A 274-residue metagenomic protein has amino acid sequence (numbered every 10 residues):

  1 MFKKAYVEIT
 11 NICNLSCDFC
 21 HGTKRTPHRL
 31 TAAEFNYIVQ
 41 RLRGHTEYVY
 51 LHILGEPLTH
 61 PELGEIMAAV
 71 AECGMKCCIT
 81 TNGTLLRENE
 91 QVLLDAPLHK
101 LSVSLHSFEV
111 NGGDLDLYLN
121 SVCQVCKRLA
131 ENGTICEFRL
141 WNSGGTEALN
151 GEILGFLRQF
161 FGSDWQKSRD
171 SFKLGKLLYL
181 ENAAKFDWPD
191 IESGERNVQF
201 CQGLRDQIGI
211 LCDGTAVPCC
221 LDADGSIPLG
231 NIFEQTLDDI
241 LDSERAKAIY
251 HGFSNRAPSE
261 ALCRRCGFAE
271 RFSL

Functional and structural regions predicted by a protein language model:
M1-L101, N111-D116, N120: Conserved alpha-helical substructure of the radical SAM core
C13, C17-C20, C201, C219-C220 (+1 more regions): Short cysteine clusters
R43-G44, E90-V110, E152-K176: Structural recognition of alpha->loop->beta junctions
F108, V125-F156: Conserved strand-turn element in the central/C-terminal portion of the radical SAM core barrel that lines
R128-C136, Q159-R196, L221-R271: C-terminal accessory region of radical SAM enzymes
L204-D206: Short loop/turn microsegments at loop-to-beta-strand junctions
I210-L211: Short, acidic, Ser/Thr-enriched surface-loop or helix-capping motifs
